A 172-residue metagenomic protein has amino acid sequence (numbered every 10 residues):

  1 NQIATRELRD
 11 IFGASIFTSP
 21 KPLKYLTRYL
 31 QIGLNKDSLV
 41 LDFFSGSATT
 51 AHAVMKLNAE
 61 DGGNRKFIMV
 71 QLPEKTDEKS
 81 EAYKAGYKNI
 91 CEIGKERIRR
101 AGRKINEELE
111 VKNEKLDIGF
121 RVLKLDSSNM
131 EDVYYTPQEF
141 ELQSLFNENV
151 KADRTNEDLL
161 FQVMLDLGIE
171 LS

Functional and structural regions predicted by a protein language model:
N1-L39, D61, L72-D77, N113: Class I S-adenosyl-L-methionine
I32-S38, K56-R65, K104-L109: Secondary-structure transition/capping motifs at alpha-helix termini and the adjoining loop/turn into the next element
S38-L57: A phosphate-binding catalytic loop at a beta-strand-loop-alpha-helix junction that coordinates phosphoryl groups
D61-S80, Y87, E92: Catalytic or ion-translocation cores adjacent to nucleophile or general acid/base/metal-coordination motifs in diverse
C91-L109: Phosphate/diphosphate-binding loops
E107-I118: Short, basic, low-complexity termini and linkers enriched in Ser/Thr/Gly/Pro that act as targeting/leader peptides
I118-E131: A conserved beta-strand->alpha-helix junction
D166-S172: Conserved helicase/translocase motor-coupling segment
